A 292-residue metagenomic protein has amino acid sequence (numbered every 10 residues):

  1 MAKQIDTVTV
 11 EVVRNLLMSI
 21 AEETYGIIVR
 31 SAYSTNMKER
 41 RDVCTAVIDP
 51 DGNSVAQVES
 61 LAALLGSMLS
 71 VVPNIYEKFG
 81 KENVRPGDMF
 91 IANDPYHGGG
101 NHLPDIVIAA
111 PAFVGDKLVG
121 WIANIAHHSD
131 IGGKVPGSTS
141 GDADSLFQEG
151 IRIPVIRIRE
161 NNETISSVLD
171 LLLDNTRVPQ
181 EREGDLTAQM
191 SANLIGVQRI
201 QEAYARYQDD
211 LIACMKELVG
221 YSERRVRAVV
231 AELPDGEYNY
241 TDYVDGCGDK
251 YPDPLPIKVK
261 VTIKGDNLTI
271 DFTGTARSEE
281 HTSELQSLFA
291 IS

Functional and structural regions predicted by a protein language model:
K3-V12, R152-V229: N-terminal leader/propeptide and maturation segments of large enzyme subunits in energy/redox metabolism and hydrolases
L16-R40, Y76, G80, D94-G100: Short, basic/aromatic recognition patches
E39-V43, P104-V107: Short, small/polar residue-rich loop motifs at catalytic or cofactor-binding pockets
P50-Q57, L69-D94: Regulatory sensory and allosteric helical modules in signal-transduction proteins and certain transcription factors
D105-G115, A123, T262: A short, hydrophobic, proline-anchored segment that marks a local hinge/packing element in signaling and regulatory
L118-N175, S278-E279: Gly/Pro-rich active-site capping loops and adjacent beta-alpha segments that organize cofactor/substrate pockets
L194, Q198-R277: Accessory "access/gating" subregions that flank catalytic or transport cores
E280-S292: Single conserved hydrophobic/aromatic residue that forms the stacking wall/gate of nucleotide- or nucleobase-binding
